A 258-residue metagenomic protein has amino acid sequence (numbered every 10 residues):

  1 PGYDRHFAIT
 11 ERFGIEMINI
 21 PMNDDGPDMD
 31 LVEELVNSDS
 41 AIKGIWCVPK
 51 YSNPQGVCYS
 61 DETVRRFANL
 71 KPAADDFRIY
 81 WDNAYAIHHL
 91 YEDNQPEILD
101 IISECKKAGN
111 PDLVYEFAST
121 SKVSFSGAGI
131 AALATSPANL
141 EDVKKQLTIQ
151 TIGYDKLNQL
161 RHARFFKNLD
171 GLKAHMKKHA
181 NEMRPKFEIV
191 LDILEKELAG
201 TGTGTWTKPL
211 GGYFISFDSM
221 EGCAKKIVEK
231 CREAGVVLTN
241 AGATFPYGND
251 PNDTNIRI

Functional and structural regions predicted by a protein language model:
P1-I15: Substrate-binding/gating loop at the entrance of the active-site cleft, primarily in PLP-dependent aminotransferase-like
G14-D24: Short beta-strand->loop structural element characteristic of the AMP-binding/adenylate-forming
I15, A73-R78, P111-D112: A short helix->loop->beta-strand "cap" motif at the edges of active sites that frequently abuts
D24-P96: Active-site phosphate-binding strand-loop segment of PLP-dependent enzymes
W46-P49, Y80-N83, A118, A132-A134 (+2 more regions): Short beta-strand segments
S103-R184: Conserved core segment of the aminotransferase class I/II
N139-L140, K144, F214-R257: Conserved C-terminal alpha-helix-loop-beta "cap" of PLP-dependent enzymes that closes/shapes the active-site mouth
K177-L191, T203-D218, R232: Conserved glycine-rich beta-strand-loop-beta hairpin in the small C-terminal domain of fold type I
